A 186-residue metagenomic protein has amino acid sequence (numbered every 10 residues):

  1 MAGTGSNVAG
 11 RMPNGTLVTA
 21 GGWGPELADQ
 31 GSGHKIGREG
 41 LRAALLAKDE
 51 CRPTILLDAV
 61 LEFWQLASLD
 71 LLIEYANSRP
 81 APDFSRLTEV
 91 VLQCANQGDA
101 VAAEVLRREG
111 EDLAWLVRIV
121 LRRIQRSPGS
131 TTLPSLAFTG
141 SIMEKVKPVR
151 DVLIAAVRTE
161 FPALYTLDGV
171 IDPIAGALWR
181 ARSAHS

Functional and structural regions predicted by a protein language model:
M1-T54, D58: Phosphate-binding/catalytic loop of phosphoryl-transfer enzymes
L41-S186: ATP-binding/phosphotransfer module of carbohydrate and carboxylate kinases, centering on a glycine-rich
